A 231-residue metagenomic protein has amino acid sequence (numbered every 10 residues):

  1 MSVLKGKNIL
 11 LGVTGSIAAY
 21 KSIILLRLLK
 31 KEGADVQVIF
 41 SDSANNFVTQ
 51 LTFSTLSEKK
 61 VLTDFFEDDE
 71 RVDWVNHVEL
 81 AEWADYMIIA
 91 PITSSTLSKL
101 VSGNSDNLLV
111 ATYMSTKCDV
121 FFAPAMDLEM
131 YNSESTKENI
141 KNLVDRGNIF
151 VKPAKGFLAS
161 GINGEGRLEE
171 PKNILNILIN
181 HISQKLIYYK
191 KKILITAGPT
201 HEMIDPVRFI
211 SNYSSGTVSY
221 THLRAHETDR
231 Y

Functional and structural regions predicted by a protein language model:
M1-D42, F121-P124, R208-L223: N-terminal phosphate-binding or glycine-rich loops at protein starts, especially the Walker A/P-loop of NTPases
S43-L62: N-terminal beta-loop-helix "entrance" segment that forms/cooperates in small-molecule cofactor or anionic ligand
D64-A84: A structured beta-alpha segment of the ubiquitous adenosine-cofactor-binding alpha/beta core
S95-S105, M130-S133, I204-S211: Glycine/threonine-rich flexible loop motifs
C118-A154, G166-N173: Short, glycine-/small-residue-rich phosphate/pyrophosphate-handling segment
K155-K192, I210: Glycine-rich phosphate/pyrophosphate-binding loop and the adjoining helix
I193-E202: N-terminal nucleotide-binding beta1-loop-alpha1 segment
T221-Y231: Conserved small/polar residues in nucleotide/adenosyl-binding loops
